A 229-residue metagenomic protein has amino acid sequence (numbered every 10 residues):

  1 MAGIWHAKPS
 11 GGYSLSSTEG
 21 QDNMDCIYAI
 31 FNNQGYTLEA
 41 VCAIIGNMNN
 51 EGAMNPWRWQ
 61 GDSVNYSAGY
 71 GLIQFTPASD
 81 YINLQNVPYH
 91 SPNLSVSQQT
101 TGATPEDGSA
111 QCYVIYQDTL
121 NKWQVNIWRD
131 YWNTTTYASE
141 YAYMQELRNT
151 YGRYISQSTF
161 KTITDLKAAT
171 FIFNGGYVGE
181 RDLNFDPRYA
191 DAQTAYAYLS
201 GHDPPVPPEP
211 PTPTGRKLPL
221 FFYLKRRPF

Functional and structural regions predicted by a protein language model:
M1-A2, E209-F229: Enriched but not universal
G3-C26, F31-G35, N50-D165: Peptidoglycan-targeting cell-wall enzymes and recognition modules
S14, G201-T214: Intrinsic-disorder/low-complexity linker and hinge segments
Q21-Y28, V41-I45, L72, S109-C112 (+5 more regions): Extracytoplasmic/secreted envelope proteins and their assembly/folding machinery, especially bacterial periplasmic
L38: Conserved kinase catalytic-core segment
N47, A78-I82, P208-P211, P228: Extracellular, surface-exposed passenger/stalk and repeat segments of large secreted bacterial proteins
N47, D80-L94, L183-L199: Charged, low-complexity, helix-prone segments enriched in Lys/Glu/Asp/Gln
N149-P207: Active-site or metal-binding loop neighborhoods of secreted/extracellular toxin and effector enzymes
